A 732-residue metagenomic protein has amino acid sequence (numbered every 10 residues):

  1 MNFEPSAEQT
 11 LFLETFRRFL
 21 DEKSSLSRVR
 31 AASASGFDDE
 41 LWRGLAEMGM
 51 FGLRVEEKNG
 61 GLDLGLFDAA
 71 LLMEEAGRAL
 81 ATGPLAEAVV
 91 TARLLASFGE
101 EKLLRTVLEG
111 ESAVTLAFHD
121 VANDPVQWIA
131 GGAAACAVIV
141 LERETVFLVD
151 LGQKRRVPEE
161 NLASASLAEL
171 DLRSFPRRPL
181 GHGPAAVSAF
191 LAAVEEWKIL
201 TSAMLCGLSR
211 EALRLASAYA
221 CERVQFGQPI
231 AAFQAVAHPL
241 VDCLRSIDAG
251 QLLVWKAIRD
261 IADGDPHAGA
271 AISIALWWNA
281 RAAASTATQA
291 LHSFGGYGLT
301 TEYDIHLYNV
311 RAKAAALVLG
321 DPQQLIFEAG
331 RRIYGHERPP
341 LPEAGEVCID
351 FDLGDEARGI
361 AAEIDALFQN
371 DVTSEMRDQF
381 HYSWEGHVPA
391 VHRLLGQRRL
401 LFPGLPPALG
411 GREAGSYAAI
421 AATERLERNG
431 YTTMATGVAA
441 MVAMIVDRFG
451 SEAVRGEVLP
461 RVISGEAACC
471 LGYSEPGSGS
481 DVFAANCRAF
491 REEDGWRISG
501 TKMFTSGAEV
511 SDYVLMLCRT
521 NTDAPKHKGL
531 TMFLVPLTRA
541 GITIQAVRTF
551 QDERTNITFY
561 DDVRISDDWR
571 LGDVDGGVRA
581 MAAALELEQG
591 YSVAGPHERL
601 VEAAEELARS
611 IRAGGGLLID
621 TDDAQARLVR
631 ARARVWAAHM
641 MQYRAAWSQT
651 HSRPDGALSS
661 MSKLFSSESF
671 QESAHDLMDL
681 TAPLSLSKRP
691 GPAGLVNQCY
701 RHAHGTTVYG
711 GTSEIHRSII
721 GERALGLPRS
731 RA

Functional and structural regions predicted by a protein language model:
M1-T82, E328-T436, E457, R461 (+4 more regions): Amphipathic, small/basic residue-rich leader segments at the start of a protein or domain
N2, L71, V90, N123-D124 (+6 more regions): Glycine-rich phosphate/cofactor-binding loops in nucleotide/flavin-utilizing enzymes
N2-F12, G77-R78, R156-D248, E346-D355 (+4 more regions): Glycine-rich beta->alpha junctions and the first turn(s) of the following alpha-helix
S25-G36, S217, C221, Q225-Q228 (+5 more regions): C-terminal helix-coil-helix/basic helical segment that borders enzyme active sites and/or dimer interfaces and provides
G83-F98, M434-A453, G479: N-terminal glycine-rich flavin-associated loop
E109-V121, V140-L141, G465-Y473: A short, Trp-centered hydrophobic/proline-enriched beta-strand micro-motif
A117, N123-K154, P158-N161, L167 (+1 more regions): A short core secondary-structure module
A232, A237-H238, D242-P339, L695: Extended, hydrophobic interaction surfaces within ordered domains
